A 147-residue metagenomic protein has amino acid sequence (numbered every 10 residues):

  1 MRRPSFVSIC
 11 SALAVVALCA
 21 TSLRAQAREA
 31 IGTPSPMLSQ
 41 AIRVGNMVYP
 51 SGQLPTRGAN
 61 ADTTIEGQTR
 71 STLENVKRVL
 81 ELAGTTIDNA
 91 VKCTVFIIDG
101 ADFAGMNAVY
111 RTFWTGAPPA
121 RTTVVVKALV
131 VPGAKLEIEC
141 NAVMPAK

Functional and structural regions predicted by a protein language model:
P4-V91, I97-K147: N-terminal presequence-like segments and the immediate start of the first folded domain
